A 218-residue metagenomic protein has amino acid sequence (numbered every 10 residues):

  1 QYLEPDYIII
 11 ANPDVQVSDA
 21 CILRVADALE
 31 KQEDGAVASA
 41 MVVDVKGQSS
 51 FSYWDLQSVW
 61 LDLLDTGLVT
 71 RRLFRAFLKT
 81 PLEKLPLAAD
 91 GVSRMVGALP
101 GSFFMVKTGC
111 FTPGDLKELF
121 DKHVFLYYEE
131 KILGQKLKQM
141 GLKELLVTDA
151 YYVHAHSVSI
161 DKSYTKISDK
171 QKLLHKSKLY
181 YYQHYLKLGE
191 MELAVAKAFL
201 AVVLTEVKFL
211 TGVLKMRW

Functional and structural regions predicted by a protein language model:
Q1-L3: Glycine-rich, basic loop-to-helix element that forms the pyrophosphate-binding segment of sugar-nucleotide handling
P5, E33-G35, L142: Short, high-confidence coil segments that cap the C-terminus of an alpha-helix and link into the following beta-strand
I8: Short aromatic/hydrophobic "clamp" motif used to bind/position activated sugar donors
N12-Q16: The conserved acidic donor/metal-binding loop of glycosyltransferases
S18-L56: Conserved donor NDP-sugar-binding/catalytic core segment of glycosyltransferases
Q57-V96: Short, flexible, basic/aromatic active-site loop/helix in glycosyltransferases
A89-Y151: A short, conserved alpha-helix in the catalytic core of glycosyltransferases
G134-M216: Active-site-adjacent helix/loop segment of glycosyltransferases that harbors family-specific signature motifs
